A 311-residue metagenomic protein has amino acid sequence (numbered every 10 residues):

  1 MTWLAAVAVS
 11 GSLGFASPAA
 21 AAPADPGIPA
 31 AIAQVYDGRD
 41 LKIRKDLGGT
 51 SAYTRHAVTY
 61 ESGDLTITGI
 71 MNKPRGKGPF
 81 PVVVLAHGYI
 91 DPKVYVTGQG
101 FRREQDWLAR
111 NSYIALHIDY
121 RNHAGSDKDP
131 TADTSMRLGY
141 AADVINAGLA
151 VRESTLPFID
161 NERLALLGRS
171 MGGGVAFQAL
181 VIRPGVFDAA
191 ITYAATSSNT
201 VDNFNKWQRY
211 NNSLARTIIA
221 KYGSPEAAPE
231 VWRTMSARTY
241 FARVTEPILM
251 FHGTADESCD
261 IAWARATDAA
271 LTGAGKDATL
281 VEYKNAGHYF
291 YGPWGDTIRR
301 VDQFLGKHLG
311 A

Functional and structural regions predicted by a protein language model:
Q34-K77: N-terminal cap/lid segment of alpha/beta-hydrolase-fold proteins
G78-F80, L85-D127, N199-T200: Short substrate-entry loop that stabilizes the transition state in hydrolases
T134-T155: Alpha/beta-hydrolase active-site loop
P157-S170: Alpha/beta-hydrolase fold nucleophile elbow
F177-E226: Hydrolase active-site cap/lid region
V244, M250-H252, D256: Short beta-strand/loop motif that positions the catalytic acidic residue of the alpha/beta-hydrolase fold
E257-W263: Conserved alpha/beta-hydrolase "acid-adjacent" motif
R265-D268, T272-A311: C-terminal catalytic histidine-bearing segment of alpha/beta-hydrolase fold enzymes
